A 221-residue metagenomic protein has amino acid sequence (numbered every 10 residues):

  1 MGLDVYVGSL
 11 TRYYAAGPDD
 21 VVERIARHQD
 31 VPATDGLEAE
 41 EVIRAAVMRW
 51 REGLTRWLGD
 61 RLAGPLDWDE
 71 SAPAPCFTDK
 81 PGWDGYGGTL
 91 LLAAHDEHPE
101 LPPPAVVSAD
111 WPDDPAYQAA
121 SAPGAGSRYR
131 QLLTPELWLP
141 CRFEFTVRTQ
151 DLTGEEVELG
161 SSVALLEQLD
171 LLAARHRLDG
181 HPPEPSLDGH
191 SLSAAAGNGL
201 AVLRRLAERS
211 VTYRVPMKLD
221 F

Functional and structural regions predicted by a protein language model:
M1-Y213, K218-F221: Acidic (Asp/Glu-rich) sequence patches and key acidic residues that form negatively charged surfaces used
